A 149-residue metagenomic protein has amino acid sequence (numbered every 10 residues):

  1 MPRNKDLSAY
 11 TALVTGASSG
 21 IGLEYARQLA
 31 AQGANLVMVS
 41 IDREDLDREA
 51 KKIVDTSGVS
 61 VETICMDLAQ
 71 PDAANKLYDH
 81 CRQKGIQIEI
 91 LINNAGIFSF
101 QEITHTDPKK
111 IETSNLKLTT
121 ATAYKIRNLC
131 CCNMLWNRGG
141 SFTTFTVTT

Functional and structural regions predicted by a protein language model:
M1-A12: Flexible N-terminal pre-Rossmann segment of NAD(P)-dependent oxidoreductases
T11, S18-S19: Conserved glycine-rich cofactor-binding loop
T15, I88-G96, T144: Rossmann-fold scaffold of SDR-type NAD(P)-dependent oxidoreductases
S19, G96-S99: Flexible cofactor-recognition loop at the NAD(P)H-binding site of Rossmann-like short-chain dehydrogenase/reductase
Q32-R48: Conserved glycine-rich Rossmann-like NAD(P)H-binding loop of the short-chain dehydrogenase/reductase
R43-E44, C65-K76, P108: The beta1-alpha1 cofactor-binding region of Rossmann-like NAD(H)/NADP(H)-dependent oxidoreductases
N75, Q83, F98-E112: Conserved mid-core segment of classical short-chain dehydrogenase/reductases
R127, C131-T149: Catalytic loop of short-chain dehydrogenase/reductase
